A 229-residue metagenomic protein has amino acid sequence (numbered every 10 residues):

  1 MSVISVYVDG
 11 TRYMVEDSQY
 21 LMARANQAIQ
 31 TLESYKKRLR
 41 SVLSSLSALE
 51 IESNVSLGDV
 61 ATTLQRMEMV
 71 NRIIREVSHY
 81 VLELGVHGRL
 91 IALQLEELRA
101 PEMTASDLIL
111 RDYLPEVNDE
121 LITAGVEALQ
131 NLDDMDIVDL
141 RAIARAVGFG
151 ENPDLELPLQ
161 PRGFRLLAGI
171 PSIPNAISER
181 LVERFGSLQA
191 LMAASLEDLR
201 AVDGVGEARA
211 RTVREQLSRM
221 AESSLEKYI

Functional and structural regions predicted by a protein language model:
M1-T31: A surface-exposed, charged beta-strand/loop segment in the N-terminal or early-internal portion of soluble proteins
L21-M22, A28-A201, E207-I229: Long, highly charged, low-complexity intrinsically disordered interaction regions that mediate electrostatic DNA/RNA
